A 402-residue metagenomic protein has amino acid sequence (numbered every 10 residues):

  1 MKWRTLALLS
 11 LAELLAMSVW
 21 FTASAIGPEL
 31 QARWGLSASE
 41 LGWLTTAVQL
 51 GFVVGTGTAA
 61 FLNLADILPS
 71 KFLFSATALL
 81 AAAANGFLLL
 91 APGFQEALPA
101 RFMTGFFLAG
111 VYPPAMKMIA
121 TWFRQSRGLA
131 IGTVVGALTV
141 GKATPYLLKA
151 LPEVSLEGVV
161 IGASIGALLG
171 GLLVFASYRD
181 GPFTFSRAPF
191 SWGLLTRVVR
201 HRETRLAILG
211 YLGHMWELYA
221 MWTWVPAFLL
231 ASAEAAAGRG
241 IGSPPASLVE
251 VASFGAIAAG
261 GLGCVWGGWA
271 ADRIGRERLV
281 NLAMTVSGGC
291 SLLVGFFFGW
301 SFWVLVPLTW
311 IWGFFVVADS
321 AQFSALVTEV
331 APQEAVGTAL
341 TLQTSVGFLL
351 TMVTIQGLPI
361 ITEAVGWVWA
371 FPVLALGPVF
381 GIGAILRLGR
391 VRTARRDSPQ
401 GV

Functional and structural regions predicted by a protein language model:
A23-S24, E203-G261, V265, S324 (+1 more regions): Extracytoplasmic gate region of multi-pass secondary transporters
T56-Q95, A271-I274: Conserved MFS/SLC helix-loop-helix module at the cytosolic interface between two early adjacent transmembrane helices
Q95-T104, W303-I311: Paired small-residue
A100-G136: Cytoplasmic helix-loop-helix junction between adjacent transmembrane helices in 12-TM secondary transporters
Q125, T133-Y178: Helix-loop-helix hairpin linking two adjacent transmembrane segments in secondary transporters
F175-R197, R395-G401: Flexible cytoplasmic inter-helical loops of multi-pass small-molecule transporters
A271-L326: C-terminal transmembrane helical hairpin of 12-TM major facilitator-type secondary transporters
T328-V365: A late C-terminal transmembrane helix in Major Facilitator Superfamily
